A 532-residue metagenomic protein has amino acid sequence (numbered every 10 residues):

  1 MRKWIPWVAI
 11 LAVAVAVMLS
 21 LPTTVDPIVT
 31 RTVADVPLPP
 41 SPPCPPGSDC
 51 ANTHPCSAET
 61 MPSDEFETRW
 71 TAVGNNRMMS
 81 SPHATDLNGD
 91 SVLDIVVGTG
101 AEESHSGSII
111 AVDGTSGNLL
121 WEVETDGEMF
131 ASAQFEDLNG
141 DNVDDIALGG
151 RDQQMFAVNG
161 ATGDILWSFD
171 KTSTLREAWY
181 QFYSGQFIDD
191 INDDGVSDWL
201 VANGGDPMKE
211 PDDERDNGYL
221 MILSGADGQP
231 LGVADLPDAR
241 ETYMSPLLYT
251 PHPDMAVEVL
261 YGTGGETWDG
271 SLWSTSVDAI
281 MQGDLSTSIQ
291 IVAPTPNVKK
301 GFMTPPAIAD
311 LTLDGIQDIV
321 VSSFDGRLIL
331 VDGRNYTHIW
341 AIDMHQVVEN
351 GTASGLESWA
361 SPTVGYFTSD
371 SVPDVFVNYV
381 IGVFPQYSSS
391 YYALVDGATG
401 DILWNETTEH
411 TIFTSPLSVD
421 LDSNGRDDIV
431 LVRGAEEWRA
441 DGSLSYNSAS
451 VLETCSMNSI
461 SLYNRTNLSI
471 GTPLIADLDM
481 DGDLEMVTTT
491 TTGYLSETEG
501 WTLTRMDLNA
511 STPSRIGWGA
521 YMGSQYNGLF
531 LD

Functional and structural regions predicted by a protein language model:
M1-A34: Secretory targeting signatures
P22-D532: Beta-propeller-forming repeat regions
